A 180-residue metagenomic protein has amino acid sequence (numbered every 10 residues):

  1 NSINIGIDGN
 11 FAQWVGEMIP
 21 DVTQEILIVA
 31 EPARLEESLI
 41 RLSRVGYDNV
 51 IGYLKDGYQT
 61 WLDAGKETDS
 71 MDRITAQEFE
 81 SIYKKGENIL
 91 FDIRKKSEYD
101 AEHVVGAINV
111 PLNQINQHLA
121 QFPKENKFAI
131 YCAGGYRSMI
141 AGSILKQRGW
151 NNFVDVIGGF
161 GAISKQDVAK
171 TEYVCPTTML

Functional and structural regions predicted by a protein language model:
N1-I89, I93-L180: Rhodanese-like catalytic fold shared by cysteine-dependent sulfurtransferases and DSP/PTP-type phosphatases
